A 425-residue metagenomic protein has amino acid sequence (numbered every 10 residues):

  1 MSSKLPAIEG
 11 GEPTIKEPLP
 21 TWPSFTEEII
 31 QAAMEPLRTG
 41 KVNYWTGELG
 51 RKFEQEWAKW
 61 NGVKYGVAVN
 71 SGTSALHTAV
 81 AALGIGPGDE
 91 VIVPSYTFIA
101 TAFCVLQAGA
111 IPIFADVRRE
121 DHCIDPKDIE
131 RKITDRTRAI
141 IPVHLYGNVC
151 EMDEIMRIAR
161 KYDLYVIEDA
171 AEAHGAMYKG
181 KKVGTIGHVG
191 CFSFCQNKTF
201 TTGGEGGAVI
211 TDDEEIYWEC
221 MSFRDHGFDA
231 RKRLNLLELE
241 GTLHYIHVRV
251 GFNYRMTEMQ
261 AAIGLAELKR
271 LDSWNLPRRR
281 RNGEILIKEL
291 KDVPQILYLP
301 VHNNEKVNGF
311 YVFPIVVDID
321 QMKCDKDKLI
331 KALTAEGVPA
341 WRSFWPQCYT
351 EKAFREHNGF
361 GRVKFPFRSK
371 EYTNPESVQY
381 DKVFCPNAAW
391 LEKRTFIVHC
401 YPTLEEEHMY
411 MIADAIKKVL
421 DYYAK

Functional and structural regions predicted by a protein language model:
M1-V42, Y245, H399: N-terminal "arm"/small-domain region of PLP-dependent enzymes with the aminotransferase-like
T21-M34, Y44-Q55, V69, D125: A structural motif shared across PLP-dependent enzymes of the aminotransferase-like
T39-E90, C104-L106, F114-D116, K181: Phosphate-binding glycine-rich loop
K52-Q55, K64, K127, A139-V143 (+4 more regions): PLP-dependent aminotransferase class I/II
A81-A170, M177: PLP-dependent aminotransferase-like
C104-V105, I158, K182, T199 (+1 more regions): Hydrophobic/aromatic ligand-binding patch that stacks against planar heteroaromatic rings of cofactors or nucleotides
E168-G203, L243-V248: Conserved active-site segment immediately N-terminal to the catalytic lysine that forms the internal aldimine
F192-S193, G207-D212, L265: Short beta-strand-to-turn element immediately C-terminal to the catalytic PLP-Schiff-base lysine in fold type I
